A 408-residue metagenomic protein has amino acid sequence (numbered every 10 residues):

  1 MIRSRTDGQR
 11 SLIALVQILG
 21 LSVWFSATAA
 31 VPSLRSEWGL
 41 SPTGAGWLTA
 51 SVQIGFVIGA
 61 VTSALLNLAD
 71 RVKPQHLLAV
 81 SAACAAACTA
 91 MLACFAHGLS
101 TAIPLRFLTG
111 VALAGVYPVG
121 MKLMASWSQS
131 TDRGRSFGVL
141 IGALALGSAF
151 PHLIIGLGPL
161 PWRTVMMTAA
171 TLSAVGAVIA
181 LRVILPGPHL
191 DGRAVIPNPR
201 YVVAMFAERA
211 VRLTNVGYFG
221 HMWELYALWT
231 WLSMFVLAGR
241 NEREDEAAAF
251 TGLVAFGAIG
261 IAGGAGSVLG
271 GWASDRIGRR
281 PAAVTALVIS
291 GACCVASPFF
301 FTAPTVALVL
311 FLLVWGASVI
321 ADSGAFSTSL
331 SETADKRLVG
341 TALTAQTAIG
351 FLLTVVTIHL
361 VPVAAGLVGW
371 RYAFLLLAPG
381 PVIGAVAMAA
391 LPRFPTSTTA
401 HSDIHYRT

Functional and structural regions predicted by a protein language model:
A27-T28, A210-G264: Extracytoplasmic gate region of multi-pass secondary transporters
A60-A96: Conserved MFS/SLC helix-loop-helix module at the cytosolic interface between two early adjacent transmembrane helices
A60-K73, S267-G278, A365: Helix-to-loop junctions at the C-terminal end of transmembrane segments in multipass secondary transporters
A83-H97, I289-T302: C-terminal ends and interior cores of transmembrane alpha-helices in multi-pass membrane transporters/permeases
L105-G142: Cytoplasmic helix-loop-helix junction between adjacent transmembrane helices in 12-TM secondary transporters
V139-I184: Helix-loop-helix hairpin linking two adjacent transmembrane segments in secondary transporters
L181-V203, S397-H405: Flexible cytoplasmic inter-helical loops of multi-pass small-molecule transporters
R279-F326: C-terminal transmembrane helical hairpin of 12-TM major facilitator-type secondary transporters
